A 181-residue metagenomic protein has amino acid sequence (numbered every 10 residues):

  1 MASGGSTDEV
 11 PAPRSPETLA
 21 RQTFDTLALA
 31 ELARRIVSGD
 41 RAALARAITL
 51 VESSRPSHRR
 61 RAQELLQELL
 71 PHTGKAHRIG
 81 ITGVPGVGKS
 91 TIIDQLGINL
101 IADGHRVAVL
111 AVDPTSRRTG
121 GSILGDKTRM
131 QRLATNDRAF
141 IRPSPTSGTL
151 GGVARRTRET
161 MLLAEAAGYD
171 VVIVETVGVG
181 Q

Functional and structural regions predicted by a protein language model:
M1-V37, A43-L44: Long, basic/Gly/Ser/Thr-rich N-terminal segments that mediate initial subcellular attachment or targeting
L27-G39, A45-I79, V84-V87, I93-G180: Nucleotide-state-sensitive switch-loop elements of NTP-binding domains
